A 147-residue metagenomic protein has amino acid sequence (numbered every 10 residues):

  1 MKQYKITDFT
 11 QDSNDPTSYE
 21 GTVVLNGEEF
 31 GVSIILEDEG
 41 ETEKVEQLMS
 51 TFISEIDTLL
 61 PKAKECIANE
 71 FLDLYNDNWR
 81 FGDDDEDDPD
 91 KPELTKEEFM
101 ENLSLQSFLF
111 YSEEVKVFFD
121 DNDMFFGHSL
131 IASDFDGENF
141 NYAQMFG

Functional and structural regions predicted by a protein language model:
M1-D84: Long, contiguous N-terminal structural blocks used for assembly/anchoring
M1-S13, S18-Y19, M100-E101, S107-G147: Acidic, proline/glycine-rich low-complexity IDRs
S54-M124: Amphipathic protein-protein interaction modules
